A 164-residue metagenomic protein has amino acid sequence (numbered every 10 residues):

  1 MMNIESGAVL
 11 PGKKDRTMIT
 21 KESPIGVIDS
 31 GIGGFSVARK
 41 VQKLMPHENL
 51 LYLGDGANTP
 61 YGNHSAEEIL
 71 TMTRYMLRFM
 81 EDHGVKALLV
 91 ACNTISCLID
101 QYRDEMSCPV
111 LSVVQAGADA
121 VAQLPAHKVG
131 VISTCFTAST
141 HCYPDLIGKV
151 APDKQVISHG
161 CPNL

Functional and structural regions predicted by a protein language model:
M1-T17: N-terminal amphipathic/basic-hydrophobic helices that include classical n-h-c signal peptides and signal-anchor
K14-L164: Non-catalytic structural scaffold of enzyme domains
